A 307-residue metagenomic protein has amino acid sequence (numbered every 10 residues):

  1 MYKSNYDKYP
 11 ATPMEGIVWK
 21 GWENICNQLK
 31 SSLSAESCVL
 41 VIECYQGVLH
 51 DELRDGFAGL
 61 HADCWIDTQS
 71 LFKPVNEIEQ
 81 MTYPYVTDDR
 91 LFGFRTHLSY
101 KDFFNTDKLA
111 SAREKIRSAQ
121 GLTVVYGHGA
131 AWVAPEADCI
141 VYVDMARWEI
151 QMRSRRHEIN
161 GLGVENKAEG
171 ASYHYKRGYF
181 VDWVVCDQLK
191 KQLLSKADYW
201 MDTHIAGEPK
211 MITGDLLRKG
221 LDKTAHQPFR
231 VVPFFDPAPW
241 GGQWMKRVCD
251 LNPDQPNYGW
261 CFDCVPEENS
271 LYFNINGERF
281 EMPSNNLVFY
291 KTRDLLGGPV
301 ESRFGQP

Functional and structural regions predicted by a protein language model:
M1-A35, D51-G56, L60-H61, R156-I159 (+2 more regions): NTP-dependent small-molecule kinase module
Y2-K20, D63-L122: ATP-dependent small-molecule kinase phosphotransfer cores that center on conserved nucleotide phosphate-binding segments
A35, G59-D63, S111-K115, H128-A130 (+3 more regions): Catalytic cores of nucleic-acid editing and processing enzymes, centered on the cytidine/adenosine deaminase
V39-E43: Short hydrophobic/aromatic beta-strand immediately N-terminal to the Walker A/P-loop
G47-V48: ATP-binding Walker
L60, A110-G163: ATP-dependent NMP and nucleoside kinases share a basic, alpha-helical "lid"
A146, Q151-R156, G163-C186: Extended, regular secondary-structure scaffolds
P299-P307: Short, intrinsically disordered, charge-balanced linker/junction segments flanking boundaries in proteins
